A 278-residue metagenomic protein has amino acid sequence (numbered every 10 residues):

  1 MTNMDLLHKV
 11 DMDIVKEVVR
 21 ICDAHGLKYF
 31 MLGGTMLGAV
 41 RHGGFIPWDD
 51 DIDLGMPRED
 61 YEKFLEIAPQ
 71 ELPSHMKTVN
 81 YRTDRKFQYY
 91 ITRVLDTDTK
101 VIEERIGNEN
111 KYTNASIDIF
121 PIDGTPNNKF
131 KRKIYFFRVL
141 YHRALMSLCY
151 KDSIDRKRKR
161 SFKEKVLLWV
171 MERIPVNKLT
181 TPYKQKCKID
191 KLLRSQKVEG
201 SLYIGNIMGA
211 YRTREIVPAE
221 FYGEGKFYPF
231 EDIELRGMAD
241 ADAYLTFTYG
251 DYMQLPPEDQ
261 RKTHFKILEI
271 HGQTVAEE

Functional and structural regions predicted by a protein language model:
T2-D23, L65-N127, M146-Y249, L255-E278: Conserved catalytic core of two-metal-ion nucleotidyltransferases
V19-I52, M56, Y61-E62, E220 (+1 more regions): Active-site nucleotide-donor binding segment shared across nucleotidyl transfer reactions
K129-Y135: A short secondary-structure junction signal
V139-R143: Glycine- and acidic-residue-rich phosphate-binding/metal-coordinating active-site segment common to enzymes that handle
